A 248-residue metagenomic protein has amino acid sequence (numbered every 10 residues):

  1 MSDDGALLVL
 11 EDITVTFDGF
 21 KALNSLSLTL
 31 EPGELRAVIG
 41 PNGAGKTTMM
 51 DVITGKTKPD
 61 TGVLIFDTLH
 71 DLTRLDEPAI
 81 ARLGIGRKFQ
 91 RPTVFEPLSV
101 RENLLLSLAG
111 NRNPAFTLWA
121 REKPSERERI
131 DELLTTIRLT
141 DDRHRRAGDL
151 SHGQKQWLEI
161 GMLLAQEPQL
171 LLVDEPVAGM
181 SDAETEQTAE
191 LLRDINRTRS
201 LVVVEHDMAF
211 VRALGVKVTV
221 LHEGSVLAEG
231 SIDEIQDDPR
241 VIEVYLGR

Functional and structural regions predicted by a protein language model:
S2-R248: Glycine-rich phosphate-binding loops of nucleotide-dependent enzymes
